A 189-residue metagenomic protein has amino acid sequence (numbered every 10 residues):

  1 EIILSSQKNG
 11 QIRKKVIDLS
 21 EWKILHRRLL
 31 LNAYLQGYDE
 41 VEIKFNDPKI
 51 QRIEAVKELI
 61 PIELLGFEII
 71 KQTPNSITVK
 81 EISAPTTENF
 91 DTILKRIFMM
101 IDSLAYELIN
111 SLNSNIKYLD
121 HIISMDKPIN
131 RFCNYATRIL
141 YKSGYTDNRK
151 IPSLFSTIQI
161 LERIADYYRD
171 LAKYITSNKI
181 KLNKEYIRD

Functional and structural regions predicted by a protein language model:
E1-D189: Cytosolic, long alpha-helical scaffolding segments
